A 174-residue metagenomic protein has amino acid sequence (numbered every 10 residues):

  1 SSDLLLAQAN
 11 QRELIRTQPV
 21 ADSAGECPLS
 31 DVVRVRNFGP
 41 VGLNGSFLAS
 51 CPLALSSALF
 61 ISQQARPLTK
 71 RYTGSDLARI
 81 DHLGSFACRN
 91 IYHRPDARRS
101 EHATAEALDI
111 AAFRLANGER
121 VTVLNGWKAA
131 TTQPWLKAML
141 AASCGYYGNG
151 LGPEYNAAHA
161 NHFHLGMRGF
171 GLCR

Functional and structural regions predicted by a protein language model:
D3-I80: Active-site acidic/histidine clusters and adjacent loop/turn architecture that either coordinate catalytic ions
G25-D31, C88-H93, F163-G166: Short, solvent-exposed polar/charged micro-motifs at secondary-structure junctions
E26-P28, S50-P52, A87-R89, G145 (+1 more regions): Sequence contexts marking disulfide-bonded cysteines in secreted/extracellular proteins
R36-N37, G84, N125, M167: Pocket-edge structural micro-motifs
S46-S56, D96-A97, V123-A130: Second-shell loop/turn segments in exported
R66, R99-R174: Catalytic cores and adjacent binding grooves of peptidoglycan-active enzymes
R71-A105: Active-site-adjacent substructure of cysteine-protease-like catalytic cores
